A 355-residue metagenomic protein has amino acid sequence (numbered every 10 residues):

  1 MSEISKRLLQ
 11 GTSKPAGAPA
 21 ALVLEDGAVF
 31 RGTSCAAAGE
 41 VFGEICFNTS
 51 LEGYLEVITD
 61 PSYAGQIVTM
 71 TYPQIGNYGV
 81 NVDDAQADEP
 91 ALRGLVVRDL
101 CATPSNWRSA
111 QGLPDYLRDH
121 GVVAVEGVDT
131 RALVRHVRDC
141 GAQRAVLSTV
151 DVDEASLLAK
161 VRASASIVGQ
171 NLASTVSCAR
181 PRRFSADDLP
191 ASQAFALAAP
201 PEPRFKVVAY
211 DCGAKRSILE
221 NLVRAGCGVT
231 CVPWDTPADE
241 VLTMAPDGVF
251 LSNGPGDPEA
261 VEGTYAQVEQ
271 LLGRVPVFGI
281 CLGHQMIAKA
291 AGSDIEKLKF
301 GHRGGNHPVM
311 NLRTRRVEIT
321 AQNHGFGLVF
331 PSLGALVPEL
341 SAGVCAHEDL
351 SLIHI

Functional and structural regions predicted by a protein language model:
S2-D239, M244, P258: RNA-binding accessory domains that recognize and position tRNA/RNA substrates
S13-A16, H302, V337, A346-E348: Short solvent-exposed loop/turn micro-motifs enriched in small/polar/acidic residues
L24, N311, C345-H347: Acidic surface patches and DE-rich sequence motifs
V123, G228-T230, D294, I319 (+1 more regions): Conserved beta-strand segments of alpha/beta enzyme cores
T243, D247-G248, S252-P331: Cysteine-nucleophile active-site neighborhood
G325, G343-A346, S351: Low-complexity, glycine/alanine/valine/leucine- and proline-rich hydrophobic stretches
S332-S341: Glycine-rich active-site loop/lid that clamps phosphate-bearing ligands
I353-I355: Conserved small/polar residues in nucleotide/adenosyl-binding loops
